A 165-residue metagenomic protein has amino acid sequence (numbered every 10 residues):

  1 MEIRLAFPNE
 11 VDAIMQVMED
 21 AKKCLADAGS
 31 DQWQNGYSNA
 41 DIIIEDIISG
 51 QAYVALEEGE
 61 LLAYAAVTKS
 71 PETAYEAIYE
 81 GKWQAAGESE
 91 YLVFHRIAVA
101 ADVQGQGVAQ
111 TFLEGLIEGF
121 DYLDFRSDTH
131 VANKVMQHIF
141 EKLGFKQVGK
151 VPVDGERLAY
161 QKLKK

Functional and structural regions predicted by a protein language model:
E2-Q16: A short beta-loop-alpha structural element at the N-terminal edge of CoA-dependent acyl/N-acetyltransferase catalytic
K22-I42: Conserved GNAT-fold acetyl-CoA-binding loop/helix
S49-V67: Conserved beta-hairpin
A66-R96: Conserved acyl-donor/pantetheine-binding loop and adjacent beta-alpha core of acyl/acetyltransferases and related
R96-V99, G105-E118, H138-K142: Conserved acetyl-CoA-binding loop-helix of GNAT-fold acetyltransferases
Q104, S127-Q137: Conserved beta-strand-loop-alpha-helix junction that forms the acyl-donor binding cleft
L113, G119-V131: Conserved GNAT acetyl-CoA-binding A-motif
D128, E141-Y160: Conserved catalytic-core motifs of GNAT/GCN5-like acyltransferases
